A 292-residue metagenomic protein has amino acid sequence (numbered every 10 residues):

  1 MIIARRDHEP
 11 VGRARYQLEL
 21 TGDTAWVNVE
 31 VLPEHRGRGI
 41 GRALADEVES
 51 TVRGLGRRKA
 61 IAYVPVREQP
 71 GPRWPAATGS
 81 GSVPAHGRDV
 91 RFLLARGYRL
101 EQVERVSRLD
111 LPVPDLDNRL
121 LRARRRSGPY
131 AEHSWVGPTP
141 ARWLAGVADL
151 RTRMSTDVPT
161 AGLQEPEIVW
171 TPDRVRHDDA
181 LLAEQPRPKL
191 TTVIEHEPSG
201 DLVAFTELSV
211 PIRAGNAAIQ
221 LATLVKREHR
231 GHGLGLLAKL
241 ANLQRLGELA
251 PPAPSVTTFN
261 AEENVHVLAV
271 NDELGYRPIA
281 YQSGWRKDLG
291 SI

Functional and structural regions predicted by a protein language model:
M1, W26, H35, A43-L44 (+13 more regions): C-terminal His-loop and adjacent cap/lid subdomain of alpha/beta-hydrolase
M1-T78, S82, V106, E195-P198 (+2 more regions): Conserved donor-binding loop and adjoining core beta-sheet/short helix segment in diverse acyl/aminoacyl transferases
R6, S107, L150, V158-L163 (+6 more regions): Amphipathic alpha-helical hairpins
G37-G54, V225, G231-R245, A269 (+1 more regions): Conserved acetyl-CoA-binding loop-helix of GNAT-fold acetyltransferases
D46-R142, Q282-R286: Acyl-donor-binding surface of acyltransferase catalytic domains
S80-P84, V90-D115, L190, Q244-I292: Active-site/acyl-donor-binding loops of N-acyltransferases
R126-N216: Flexible, substrate/cofactor-facing loop regions flanked by secondary structure within enzyme catalytic domains
L202-A204, A214-L221, R230-H232, N242-Q244 (+2 more regions): A short pocket-lining beta-strand/turn micro-motif at the edge of beta-sheets
